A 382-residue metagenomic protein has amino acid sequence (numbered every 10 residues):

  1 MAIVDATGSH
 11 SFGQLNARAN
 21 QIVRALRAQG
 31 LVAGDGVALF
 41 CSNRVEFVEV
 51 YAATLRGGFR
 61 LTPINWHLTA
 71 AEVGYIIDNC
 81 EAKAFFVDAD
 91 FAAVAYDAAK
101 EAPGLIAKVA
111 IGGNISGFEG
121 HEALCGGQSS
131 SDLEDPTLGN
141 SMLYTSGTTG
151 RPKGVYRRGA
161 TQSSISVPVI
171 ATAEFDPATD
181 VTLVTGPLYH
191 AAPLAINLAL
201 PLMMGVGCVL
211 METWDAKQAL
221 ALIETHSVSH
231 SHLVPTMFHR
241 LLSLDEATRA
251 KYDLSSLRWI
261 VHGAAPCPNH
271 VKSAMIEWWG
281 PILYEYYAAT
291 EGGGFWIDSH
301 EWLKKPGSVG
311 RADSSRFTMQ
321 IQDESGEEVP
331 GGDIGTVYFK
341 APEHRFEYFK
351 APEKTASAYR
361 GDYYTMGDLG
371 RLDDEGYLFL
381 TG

Functional and structural regions predicted by a protein language model:
A2-R44, V48-A52, T69-G74: Conserved AMP-binding/adenylate-forming core of the ANL superfamily
S11-Q14, N140-S166: Conserved AMP-binding A3 loop
Q29, F40, E327-G332, T336-G382: Conserved ATP-binding/catalytic segment of the ANL
S42-A70, D78-A84, T179-V181, A199-V209 (+1 more regions): A short helix-loop-beta submotif of the ANL/AMP-binding
A93-L143, R151, L244-A247: ANL superfamily adenylate-forming
L143, M203, V228-L233, L244-K305 (+2 more regions): Gly/Ser/Thr-rich phosphate-binding loop
K153-R157, I165-T172, L220-L222, F238-D245 (+6 more regions): Adenylate-forming
S163-V181, Y189-S229, L244: Conserved AMP-binding/adenylation subdomain of ANL enzymes
